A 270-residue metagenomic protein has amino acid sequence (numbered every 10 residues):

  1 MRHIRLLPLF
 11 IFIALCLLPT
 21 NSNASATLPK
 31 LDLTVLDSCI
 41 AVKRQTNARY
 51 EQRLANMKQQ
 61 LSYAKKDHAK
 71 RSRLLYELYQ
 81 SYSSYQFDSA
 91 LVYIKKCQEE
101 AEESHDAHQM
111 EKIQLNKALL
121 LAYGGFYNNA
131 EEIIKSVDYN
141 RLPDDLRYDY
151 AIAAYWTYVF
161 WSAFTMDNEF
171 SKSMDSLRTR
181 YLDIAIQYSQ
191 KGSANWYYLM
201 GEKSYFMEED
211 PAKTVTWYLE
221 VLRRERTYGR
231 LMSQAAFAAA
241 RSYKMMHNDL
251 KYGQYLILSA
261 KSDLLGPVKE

Functional and structural regions predicted by a protein language model:
M1-L9: Bacterial N-terminal signal peptides that target proteins for export
P8-L17: Bacterial N-terminal signal peptides
C16-E270: A "functional boundary" signal
